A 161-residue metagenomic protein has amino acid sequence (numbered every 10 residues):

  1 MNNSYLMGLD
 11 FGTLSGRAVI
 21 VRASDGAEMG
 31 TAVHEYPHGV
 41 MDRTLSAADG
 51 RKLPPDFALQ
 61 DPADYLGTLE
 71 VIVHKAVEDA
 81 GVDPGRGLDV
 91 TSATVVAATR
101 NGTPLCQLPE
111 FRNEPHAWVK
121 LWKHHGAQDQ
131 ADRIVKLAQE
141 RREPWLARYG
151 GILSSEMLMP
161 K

Functional and structural regions predicted by a protein language model:
N2-T31, E35, G85-A98: Gly/Thr-rich phosphate-binding beta-strand-loop-beta motif of the actin/hexokinase/Hsp70
R17, V40, G151-I152: Intrinsically disordered, low-complexity regions
A23-D25, G39, H74, L137: Alpha-helix termini
E28, Y36-L45: N-terminal glycine-rich anion-binding loops that anchor highly charged ligand groups
L45-A48, P54-K161: Glycine-rich phosphate-binding/catalytic subdomain of phosphoryl-transfer and nucleotide/sugar-phosphate-processing
